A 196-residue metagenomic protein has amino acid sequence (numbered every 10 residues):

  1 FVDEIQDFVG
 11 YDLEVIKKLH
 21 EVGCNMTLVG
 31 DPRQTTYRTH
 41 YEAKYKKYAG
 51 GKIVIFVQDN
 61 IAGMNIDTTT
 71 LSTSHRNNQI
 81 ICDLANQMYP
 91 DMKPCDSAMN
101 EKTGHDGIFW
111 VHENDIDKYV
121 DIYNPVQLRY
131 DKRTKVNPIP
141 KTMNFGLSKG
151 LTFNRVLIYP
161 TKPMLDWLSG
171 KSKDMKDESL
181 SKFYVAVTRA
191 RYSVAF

Functional and structural regions predicted by a protein language model:
V2, Q6-I122, V126, Y130-V185 (+1 more regions): Conserved helicase motor core of SF1/SF2 NTP-dependent helicases
